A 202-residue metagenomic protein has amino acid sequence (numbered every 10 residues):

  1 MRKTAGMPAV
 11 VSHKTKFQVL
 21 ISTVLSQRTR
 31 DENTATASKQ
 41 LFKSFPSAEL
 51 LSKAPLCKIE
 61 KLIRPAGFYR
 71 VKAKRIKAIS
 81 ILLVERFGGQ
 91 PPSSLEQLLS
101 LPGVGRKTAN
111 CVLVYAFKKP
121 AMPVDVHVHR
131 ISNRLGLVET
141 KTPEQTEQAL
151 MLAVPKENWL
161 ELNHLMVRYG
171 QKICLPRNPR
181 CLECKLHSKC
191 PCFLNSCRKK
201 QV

Functional and structural regions predicted by a protein language model:
M1-V202: Catalytic cores of DNA base-excision repair glycosylases
